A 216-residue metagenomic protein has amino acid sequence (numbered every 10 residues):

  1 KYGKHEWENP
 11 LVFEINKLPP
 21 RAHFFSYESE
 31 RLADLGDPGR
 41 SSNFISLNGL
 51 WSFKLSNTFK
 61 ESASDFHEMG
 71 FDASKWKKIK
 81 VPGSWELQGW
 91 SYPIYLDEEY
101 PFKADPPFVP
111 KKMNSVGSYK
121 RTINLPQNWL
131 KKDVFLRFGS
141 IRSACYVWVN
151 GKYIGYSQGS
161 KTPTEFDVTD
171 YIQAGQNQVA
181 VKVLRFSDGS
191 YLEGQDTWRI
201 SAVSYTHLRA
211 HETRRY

Functional and structural regions predicted by a protein language model:
Y2, E6-W7, L11-E14, S26 (+6 more regions): Accessory beta-strand-rich segments of carbohydrate-active enzymes
F24-D34: Short, contiguous pre-domain boundary segments
E28, I45, F59, S64-H67 (+1 more regions): Beta-propeller folds
N43-F44, M69-D72, I200-S201: Extracytoplasmic/secreted proteins and extracellular or luminal domains
F44-K54: Mature N-terminal segment immediately following signal peptide/propeptide cleavage in secreted/periplasmic
S62-A73, I79: Short Gly/aromatic-enriched secondary-structure transition segments
E99-F102: Aromatic- and Gly/Pro-rich amphipathic surface segment
